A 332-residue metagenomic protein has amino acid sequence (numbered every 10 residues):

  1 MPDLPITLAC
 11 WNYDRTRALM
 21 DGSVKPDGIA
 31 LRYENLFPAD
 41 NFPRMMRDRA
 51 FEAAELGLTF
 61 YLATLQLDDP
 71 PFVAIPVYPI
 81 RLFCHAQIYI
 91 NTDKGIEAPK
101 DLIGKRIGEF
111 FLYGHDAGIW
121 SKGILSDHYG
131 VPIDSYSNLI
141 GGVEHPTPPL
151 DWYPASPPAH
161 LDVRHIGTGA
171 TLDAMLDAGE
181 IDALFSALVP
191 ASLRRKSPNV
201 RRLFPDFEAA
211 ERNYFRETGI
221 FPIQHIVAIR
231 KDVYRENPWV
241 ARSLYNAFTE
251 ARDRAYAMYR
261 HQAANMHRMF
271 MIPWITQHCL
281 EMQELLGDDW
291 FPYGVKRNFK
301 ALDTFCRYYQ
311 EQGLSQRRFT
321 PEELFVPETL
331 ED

Functional and structural regions predicted by a protein language model:
M1-T7, I96-R106, L285-G287: Immediate post-signal peptide segment of exported/extracytoplasmic ligand-binding proteins
D14-T147: Short, glycine-/small- and polar/acidic-enriched structural segments that line small-molecule recognition paths
G22-S23, R49, G179, P198 (+2 more regions): Short glycine-centered helix-capping/turn motifs at secondary-structure transition points
Y33-R44, E97, Y136-D177, C279 (+1 more regions): Short helix-initiation/N-cap motifs at beta->coil->alpha
P149-R260: Pocket-lining segment of extracytoplasmic ligand-binding domains
A228, V233-E311: Secondary-structure end/capping motifs
A301-D332: Short hairpin/turn module used for nucleic-acid contact or packing/dimerization
